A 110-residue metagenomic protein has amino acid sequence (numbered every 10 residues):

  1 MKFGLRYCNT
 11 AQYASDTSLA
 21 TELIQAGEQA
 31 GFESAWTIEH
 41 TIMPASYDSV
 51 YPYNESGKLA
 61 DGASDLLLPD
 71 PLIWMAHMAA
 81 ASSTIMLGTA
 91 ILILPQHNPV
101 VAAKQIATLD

Functional and structural regions predicted by a protein language model:
M1-A81: N-terminal beta1-alpha1-beta2 module of alpha/beta enzyme domains
D16-E22, P95-T108: Glycine-rich anion/phosphate-binding loops
D48-V50, E55-G57, G88, V100 (+1 more regions): Alpha-helix boundary/interfacial micro-motifs
P71-M75, A79, P99-I106, D110: Generic internal hydrophobic packing segments that stabilize the cores of diverse globular domains
L87-H97: Conserved strand-turn element in the central/C-terminal portion of the radical SAM core barrel that lines
